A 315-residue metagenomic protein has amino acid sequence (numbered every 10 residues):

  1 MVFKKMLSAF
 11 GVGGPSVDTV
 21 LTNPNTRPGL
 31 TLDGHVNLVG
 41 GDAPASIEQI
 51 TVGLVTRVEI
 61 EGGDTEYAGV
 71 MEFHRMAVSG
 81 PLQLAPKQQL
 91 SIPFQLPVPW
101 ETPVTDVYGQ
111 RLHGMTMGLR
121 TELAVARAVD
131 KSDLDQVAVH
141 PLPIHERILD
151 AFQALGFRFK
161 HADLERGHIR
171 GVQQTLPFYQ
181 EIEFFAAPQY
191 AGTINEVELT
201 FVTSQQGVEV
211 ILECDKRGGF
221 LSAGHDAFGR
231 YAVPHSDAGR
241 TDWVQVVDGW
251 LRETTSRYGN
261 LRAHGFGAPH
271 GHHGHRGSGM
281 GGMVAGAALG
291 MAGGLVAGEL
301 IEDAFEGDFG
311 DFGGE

Functional and structural regions predicted by a protein language model:
M1-G11: A eukaryote-biased signal for short, well-structured alpha-helical docking elements
G41-E48: A short beta-turn/strand-edge loop motif at beta-sheet boundaries
G53-R57, Q95-E101, G109-A128: Internal, hydrophobic beta-strand segments that form the core of beta-sheet-rich folds
V55-A68, R217-A223: Short aromatic-acidic-glycine turn motif
E66-G109, V129: A beta-strand/beta-hairpin structural motif
R75, A124-Q153: Short beta-strand elements
A154-A223: Extended serine/threonine-enriched, polar tracts that run as long, contiguous segments within proteins
P269-G314: Short, low-complexity, glycine-enriched hydrophobic/amphipathic alpha-helices that associate with lipid bilayers
